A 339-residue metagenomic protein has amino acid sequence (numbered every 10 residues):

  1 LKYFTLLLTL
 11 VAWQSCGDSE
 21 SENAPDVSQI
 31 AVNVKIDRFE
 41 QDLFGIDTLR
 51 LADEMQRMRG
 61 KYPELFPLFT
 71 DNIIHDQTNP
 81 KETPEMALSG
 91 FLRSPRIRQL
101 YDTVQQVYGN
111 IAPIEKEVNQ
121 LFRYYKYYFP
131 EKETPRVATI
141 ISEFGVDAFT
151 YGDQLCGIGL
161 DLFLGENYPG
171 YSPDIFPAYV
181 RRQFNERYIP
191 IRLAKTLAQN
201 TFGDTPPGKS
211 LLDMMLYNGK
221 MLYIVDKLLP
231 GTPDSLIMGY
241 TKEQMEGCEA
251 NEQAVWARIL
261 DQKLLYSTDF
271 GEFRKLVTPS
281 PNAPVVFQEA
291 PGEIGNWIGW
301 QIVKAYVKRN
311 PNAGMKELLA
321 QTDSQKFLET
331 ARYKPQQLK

Functional and structural regions predicted by a protein language model:
L1-L7: Sec-dependent signal peptide recognition, specifically the positively charged N-region followed immediately by
A12-S15: C-terminal motif of bacterial Sec signal peptides marking the signal peptidase cleavage site
G17-L88: N-terminal mature-domain "stem" immediately C-terminal to a signal peptide or N-terminal signal-anchor/transmembrane
R38, Q120, Y124, G219 (+4 more regions): Extracytoplasmic/secreted proteins, especially bacterial periplasmic and envelope-associated proteins
L43, D47, Y108, K126-E133 (+7 more regions): Sec/Tat-exported extracytoplasmic proteins
E85-M245, K316, A320: Acidic/His-rich structured neighborhood in mature extracellular/periplasmic domains
K220-A283: Acidic/His/Gly-enriched intrinsically disordered linker/tail segments that often contain short helix/coil "MoRF-like"
Y266-K339: C-terminal soluble interaction/assembly domains
